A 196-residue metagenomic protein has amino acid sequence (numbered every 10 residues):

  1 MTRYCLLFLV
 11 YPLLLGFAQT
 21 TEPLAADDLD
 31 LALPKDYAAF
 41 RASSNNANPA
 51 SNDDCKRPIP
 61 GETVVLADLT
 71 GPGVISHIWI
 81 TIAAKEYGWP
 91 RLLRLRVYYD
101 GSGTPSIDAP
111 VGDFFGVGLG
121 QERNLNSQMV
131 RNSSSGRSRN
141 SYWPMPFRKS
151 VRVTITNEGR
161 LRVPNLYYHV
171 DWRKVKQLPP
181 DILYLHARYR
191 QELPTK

Functional and structural regions predicted by a protein language model:
M1-T2: N-terminal secretory signal peptides that target proteins for export/translocation
C5-G16: Bacterial N-terminal signal peptides
Q19-K196: Beta-strand-centric surfaces of beta-sandwich/beta-rich domains
